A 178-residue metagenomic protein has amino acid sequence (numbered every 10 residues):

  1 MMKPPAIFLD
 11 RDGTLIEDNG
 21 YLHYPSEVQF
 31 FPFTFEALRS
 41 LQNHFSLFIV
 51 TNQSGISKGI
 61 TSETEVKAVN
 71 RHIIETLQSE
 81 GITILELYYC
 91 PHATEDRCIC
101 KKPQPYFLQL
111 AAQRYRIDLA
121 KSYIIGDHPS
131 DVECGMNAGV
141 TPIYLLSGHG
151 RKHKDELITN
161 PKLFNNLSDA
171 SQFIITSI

Functional and structural regions predicted by a protein language model:
M1-L47: Active-site neighborhood of HAD-like aspartate-dependent phosphohydrolases
D12-F31, I56-E65, S79-I82, H92-I99: Metal-dependent phosphoesterase signature
T34, L38-N70, E86-A93, G135: Substrate-recognition element of Asp-dependent hydrolases with the DxDx(T/V) motif
I60-S79, I99-A112: Short, electropositive alpha-helical surface patch
K102-P129: Conserved Lys-Pro-Asp/Glu-containing loop-to-beta segment of HAD-superfamily phosphomonoesterases, centered on
I125-K162: Acidic, Mg2+-coordinating phosphoryl-transfer loop and its flanking beta/alpha structural elements, shared across
K162-N166, A170: Short acidic-hydrophobic, aromatic-tinged amphipathic segments that line or gate anion-handling sites
